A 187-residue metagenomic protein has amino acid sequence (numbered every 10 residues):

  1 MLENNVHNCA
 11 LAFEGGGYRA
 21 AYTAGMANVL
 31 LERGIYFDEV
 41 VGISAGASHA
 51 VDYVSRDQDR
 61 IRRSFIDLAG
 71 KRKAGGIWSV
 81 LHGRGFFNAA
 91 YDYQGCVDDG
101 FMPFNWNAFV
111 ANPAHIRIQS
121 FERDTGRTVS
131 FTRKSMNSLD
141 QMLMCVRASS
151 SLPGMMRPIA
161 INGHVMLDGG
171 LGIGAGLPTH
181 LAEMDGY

Functional and structural regions predicted by a protein language model:
M1-I43, V51-Y187: Patatin-like phospholipase
